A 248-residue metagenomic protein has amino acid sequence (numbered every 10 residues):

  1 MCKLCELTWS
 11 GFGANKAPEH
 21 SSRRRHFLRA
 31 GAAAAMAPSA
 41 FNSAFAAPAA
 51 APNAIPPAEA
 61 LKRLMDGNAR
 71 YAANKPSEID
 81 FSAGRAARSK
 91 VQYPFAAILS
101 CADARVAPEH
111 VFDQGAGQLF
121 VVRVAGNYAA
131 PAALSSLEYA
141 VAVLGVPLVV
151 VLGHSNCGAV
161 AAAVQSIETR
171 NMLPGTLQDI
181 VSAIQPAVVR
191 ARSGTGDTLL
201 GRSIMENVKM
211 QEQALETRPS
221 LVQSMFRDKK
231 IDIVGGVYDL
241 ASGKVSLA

Functional and structural regions predicted by a protein language model:
M1-S22: N-terminal secretory signal peptides
H20-H26, M36-A51: N-terminal twin-arginine translocation
F41-A73, S77-D80, A87: C-terminal segment of N-terminal export signals and the immediately downstream linker at the start of the mature
P57, H110-L200, I204, M210: Short HxH-centered metal-ligating active-site micro-motif
L64, I98, V151, G235 (+1 more regions): Divalent metal-coordination and catalytic microenvironments
S77-L134: Conserved beta-strand-loop surface patch within small alpha/beta domains used for substrate/adaptor or ligand engagement
A191-V234: Charged, glycine-interspersed solvent-exposed loop segments at helix/strand-loop junctions that cap or gate access
R227-L247: GST superfamily/GST-like fold recognition
